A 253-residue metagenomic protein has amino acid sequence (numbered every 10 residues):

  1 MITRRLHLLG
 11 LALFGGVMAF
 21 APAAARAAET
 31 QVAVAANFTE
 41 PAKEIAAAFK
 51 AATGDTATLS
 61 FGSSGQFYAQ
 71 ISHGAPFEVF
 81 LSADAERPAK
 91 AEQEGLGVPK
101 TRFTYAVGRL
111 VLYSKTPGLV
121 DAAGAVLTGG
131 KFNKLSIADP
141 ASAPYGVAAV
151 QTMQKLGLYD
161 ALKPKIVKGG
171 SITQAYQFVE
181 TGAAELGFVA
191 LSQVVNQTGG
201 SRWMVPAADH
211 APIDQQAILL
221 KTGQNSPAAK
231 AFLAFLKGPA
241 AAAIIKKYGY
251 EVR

Functional and structural regions predicted by a protein language model:
M1-R4: N-terminal secretory signal peptides that target proteins for export/translocation
H7-L8, K90: Sequence-pattern detector for short linear motifs and compositional/periodic biases rather than a specific fold
L8-A21: Bacterial N-terminal signal peptides
P22-R26: Signal peptide processing junction and immediate N-terminal pro/mature segment of secreted/exported proteins
A27-F61, G65-A75, S82-A85, A89-R253: Exported/periplasmic ABC-transporter solute-binding proteins
